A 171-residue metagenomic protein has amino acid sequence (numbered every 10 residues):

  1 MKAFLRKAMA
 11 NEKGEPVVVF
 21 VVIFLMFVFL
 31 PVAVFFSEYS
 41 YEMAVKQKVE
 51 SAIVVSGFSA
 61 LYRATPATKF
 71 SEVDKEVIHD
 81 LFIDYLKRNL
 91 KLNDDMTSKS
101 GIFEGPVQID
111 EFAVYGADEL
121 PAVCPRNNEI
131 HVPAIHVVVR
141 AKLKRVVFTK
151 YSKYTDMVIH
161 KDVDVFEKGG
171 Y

Functional and structural regions predicted by a protein language model:
K2-I83: Alpha-helical assembly-interface signal, strongest on the long, hydrophobic N-terminal helix that forms
Q47, Y62-Y171: Short, conserved structural patches
